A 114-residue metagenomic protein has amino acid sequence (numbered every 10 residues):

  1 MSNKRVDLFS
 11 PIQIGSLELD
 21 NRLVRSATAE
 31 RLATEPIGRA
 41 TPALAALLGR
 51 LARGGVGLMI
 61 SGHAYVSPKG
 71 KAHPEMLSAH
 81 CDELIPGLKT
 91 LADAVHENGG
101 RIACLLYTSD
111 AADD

Functional and structural regions predicted by a protein language model:
S2-A103: N-terminal capping/small domains of soluble enzymes
E30, D113-D114: Residue-level marker of positions within ordered structural domains that often coincide with functionally constrained
Y107-A112: Conserved small/polar residues in nucleotide/adenosyl-binding loops
